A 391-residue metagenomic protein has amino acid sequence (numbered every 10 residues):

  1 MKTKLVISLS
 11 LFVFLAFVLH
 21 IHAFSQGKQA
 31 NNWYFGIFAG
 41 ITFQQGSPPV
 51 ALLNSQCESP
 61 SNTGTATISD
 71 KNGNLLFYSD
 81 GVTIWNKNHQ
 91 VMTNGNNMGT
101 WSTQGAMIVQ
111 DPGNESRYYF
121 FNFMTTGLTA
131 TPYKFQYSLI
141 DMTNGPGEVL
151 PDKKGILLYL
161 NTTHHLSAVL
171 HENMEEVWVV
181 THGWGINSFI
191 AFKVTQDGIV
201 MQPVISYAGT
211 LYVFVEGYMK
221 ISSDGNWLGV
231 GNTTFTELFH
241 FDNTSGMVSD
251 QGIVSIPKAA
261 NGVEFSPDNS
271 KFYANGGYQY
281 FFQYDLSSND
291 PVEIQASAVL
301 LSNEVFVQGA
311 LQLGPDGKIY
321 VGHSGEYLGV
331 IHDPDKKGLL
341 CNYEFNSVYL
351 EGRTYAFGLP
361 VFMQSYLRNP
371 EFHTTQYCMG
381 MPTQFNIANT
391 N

Functional and structural regions predicted by a protein language model:
M1-L11: Bacterial N-terminal signal peptides that target proteins for export
T3-L5, I21, A296: Intrinsic disorder/low-complexity segments enriched in polar/small residues
L9-H20: Bacterial N-terminal signal peptides
F24-P382: Beta-propeller fold recognition
N386-N391: Acidic, Ser/Thr
